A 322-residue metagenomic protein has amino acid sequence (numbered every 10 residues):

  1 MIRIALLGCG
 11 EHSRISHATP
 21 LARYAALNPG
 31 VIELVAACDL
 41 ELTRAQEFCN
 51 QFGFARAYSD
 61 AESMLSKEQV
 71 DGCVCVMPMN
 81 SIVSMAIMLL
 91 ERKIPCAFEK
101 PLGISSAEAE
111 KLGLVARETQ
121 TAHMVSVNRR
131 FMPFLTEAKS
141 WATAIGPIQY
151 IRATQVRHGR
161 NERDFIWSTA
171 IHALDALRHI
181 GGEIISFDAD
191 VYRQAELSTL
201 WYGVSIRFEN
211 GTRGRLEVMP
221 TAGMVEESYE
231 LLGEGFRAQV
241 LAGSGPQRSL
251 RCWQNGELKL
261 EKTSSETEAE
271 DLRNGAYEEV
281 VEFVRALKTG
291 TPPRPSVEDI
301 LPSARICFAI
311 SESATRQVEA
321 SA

Functional and structural regions predicted by a protein language model:
M1-F52: N-terminal Rossmann-like dinucleotide-binding module
L6, G72-M77, F283-A322: C-terminal helix-rich "cap/oligomerization" subdomain common to oxidoreductases
E41, F52-L114: Beta-loop-alpha module in the N-terminal Rossmann-like domain of NAD(P)-dependent dehydrogenases, especially those
F98, H123-V125, V240: Hydrophobic residues in well-ordered beta-strands that form the structural core
G103-R160: A contiguous active-site-proximal alpha/beta segment in oxidoreductase catalytic domains
S126-P133, Q155-F187, L200, D299-I300: Mid-domain beta-loop-alpha active-site segment that forms a flexible, acidic cofactor/metal-binding surface
N128, E230-E298, E319-A322: C-terminal glycine/acidic-rich active-site capping loop/insertion
S168-Q247, Y277-T291: Contiguous beta-strand/loop segments that form the cofactor/metal-binding neighborhood of enzyme cores
